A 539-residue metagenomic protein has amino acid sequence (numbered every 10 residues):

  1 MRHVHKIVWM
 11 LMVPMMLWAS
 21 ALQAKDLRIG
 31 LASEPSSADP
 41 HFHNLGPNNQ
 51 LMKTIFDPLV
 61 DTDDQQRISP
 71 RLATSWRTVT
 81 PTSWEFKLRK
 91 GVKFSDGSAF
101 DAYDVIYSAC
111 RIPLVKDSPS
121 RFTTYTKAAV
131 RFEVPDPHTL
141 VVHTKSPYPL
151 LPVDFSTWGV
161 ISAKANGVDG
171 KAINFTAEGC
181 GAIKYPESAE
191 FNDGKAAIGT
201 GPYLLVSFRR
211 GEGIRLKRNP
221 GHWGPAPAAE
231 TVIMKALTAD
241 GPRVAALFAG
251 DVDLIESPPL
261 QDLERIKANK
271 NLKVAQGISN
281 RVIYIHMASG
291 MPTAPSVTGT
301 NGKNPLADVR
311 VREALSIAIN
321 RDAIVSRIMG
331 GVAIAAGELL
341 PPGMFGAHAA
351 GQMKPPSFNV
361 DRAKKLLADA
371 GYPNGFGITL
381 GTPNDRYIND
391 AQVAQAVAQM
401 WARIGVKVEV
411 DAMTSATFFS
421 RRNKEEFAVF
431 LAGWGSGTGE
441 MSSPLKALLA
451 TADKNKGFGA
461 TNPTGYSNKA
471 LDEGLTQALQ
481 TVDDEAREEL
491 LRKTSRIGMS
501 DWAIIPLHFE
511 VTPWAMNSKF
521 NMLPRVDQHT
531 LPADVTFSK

Functional and structural regions predicted by a protein language model:
R28, D101-C110, P137-H143, G201-P202 (+6 more regions): Alpha-helical secondary-structure segments
G30-T80, C110, D117, A196-T200: N-terminal lobe/hinge region of extracytoplasmic solute-binding protein
R67, W158-P227, T231, V360-D361 (+1 more regions): Gly/Pro-rich hinge or "lid" segments in bacterial periplasmic/extracellular proteins
T123-A182: Surface-exposed binding/hinge segments that line and control ligand-binding clefts or catalytic entry sites
F191, N219-R265, V309, A398 (+1 more regions): Ligand-site clamp/hinge motif
N304, V309-E313, I317, V325-S326 (+4 more regions): Extracytoplasmic/peripheral linker and loop segments enriched in polar/acidic and small residues with frequent Thr/Pro
I317, I334-D369, R386-A391: Structural transition elements
W514-K539: Long beta-strand-rich cores associated with HINT superfamily self-processing modules
